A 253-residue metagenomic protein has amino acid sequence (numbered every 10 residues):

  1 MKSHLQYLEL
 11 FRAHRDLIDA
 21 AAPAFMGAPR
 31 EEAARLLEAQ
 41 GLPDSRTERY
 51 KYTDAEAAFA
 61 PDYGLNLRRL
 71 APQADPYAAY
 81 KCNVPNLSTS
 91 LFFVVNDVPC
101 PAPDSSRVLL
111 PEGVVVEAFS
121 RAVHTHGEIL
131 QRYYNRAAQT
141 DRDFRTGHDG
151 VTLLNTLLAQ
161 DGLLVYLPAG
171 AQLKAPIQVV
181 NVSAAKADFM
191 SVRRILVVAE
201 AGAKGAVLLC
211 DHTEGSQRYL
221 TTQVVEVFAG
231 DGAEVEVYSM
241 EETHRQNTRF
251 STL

Functional and structural regions predicted by a protein language model:
K2-H148, T152-L153: N-terminal amphipathic, basic helical "cap/leader" segment at the start of enzyme domains
A122-H126, Q131-L253: Conserved beta-strand/loop scaffold segments within soluble protein domains that form the structured core and edges
